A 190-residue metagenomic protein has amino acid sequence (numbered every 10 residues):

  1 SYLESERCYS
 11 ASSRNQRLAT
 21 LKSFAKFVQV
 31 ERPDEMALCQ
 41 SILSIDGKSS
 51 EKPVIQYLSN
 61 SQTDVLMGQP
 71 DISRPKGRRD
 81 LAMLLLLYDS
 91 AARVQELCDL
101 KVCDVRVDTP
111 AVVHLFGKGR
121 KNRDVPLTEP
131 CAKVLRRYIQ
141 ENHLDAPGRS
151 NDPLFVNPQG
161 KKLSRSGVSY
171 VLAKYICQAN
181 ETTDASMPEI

Functional and structural regions predicted by a protein language model:
S1-I190: Conserved catalytic core of the tyrosine transesterase superfamily
